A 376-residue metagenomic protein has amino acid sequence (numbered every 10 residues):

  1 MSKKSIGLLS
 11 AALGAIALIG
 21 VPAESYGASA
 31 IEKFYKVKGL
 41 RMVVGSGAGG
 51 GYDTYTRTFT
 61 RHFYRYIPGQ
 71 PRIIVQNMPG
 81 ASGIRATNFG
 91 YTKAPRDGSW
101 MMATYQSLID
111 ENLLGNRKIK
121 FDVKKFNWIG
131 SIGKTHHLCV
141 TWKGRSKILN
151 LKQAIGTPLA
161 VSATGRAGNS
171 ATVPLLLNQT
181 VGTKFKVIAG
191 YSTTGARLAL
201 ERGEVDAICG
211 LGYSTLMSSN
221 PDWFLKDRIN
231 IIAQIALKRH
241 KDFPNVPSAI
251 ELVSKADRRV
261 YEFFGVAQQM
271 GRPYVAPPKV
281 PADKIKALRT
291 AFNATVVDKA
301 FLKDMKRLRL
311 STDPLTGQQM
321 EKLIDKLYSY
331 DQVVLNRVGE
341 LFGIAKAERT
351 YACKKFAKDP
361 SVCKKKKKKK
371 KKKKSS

Functional and structural regions predicted by a protein language model:
M1-A12: Bacterial N-terminal signal peptides that target proteins for export
S10-G20: Bacterial N-terminal signal peptides
S25-M42, P68-P71, A94-S99, K147-A160 (+5 more regions): Immediate post-signal peptide segment of exported/extracytoplasmic ligand-binding proteins
A30, F34-L40, R65-Q70, F89-W100 (+4 more regions): Hinge/capping helix and adjacent helix->loop/strand transition within the periplasmic-binding protein
L40-T56, P79-S82, S162-N169: Extracytoplasmic "Venus flytrap"
Q106-K118, A171, L175-T180, A207-L252: A ligand-binding cleft/hinge motif common to bilobed small-molecule-binding domains
K134, S218-V296, A347-K367, K372-S376: C-terminal lobe and pocket-closing loops of periplasmic/extracytoplasmic Venus-flytrap solute-binding proteins
A236-L237, N293, V297, L302-D325: Mature extracytoplasmic/periplasmic domains
